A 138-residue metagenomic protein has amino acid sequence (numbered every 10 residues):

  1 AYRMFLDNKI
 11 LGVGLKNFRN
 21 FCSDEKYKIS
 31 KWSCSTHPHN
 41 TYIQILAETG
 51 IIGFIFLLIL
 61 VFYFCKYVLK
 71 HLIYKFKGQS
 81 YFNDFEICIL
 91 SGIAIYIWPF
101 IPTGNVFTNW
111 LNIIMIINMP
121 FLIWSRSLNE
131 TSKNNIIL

Functional and structural regions predicted by a protein language model:
A1-M4, L58: Hydrophobic alpha-helical transmembrane segments
R3-D7, L11-T49: Long extracytoplasmic/lumenal interhelical loops at the membrane interface of multi-pass membrane proteins
F5, L46, L72, F76 (+1 more regions): Hydrophobic residues in alpha-helical segments
L15-R19, G53-F56, F107: Short, flexible micro-motifs
F21, T41, I45, I51 (+3 more regions): Generic recognition of well-ordered alpha-helical segments
S23-Y27, I73, T103, L122: A generic structural signal for secondary-structure junctions that act as hinges or helix/strand caps at the edges
T49-I97: Hydrophobic transmembrane alpha-helices and their immediate junctions
L60, E86-L138: Transmembrane alpha-helices of multi-pass inner-membrane enzymes
